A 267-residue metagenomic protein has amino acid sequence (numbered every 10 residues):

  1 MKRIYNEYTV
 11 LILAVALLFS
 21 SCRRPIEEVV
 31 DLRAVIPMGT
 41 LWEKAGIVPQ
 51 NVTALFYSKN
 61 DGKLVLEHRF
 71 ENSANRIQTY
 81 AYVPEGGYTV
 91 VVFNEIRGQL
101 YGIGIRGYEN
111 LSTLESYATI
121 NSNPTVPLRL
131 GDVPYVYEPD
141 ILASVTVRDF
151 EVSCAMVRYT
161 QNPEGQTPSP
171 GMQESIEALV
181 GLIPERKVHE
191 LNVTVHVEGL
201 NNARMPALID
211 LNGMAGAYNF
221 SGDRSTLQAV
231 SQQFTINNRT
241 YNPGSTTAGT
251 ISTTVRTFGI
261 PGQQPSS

Functional and structural regions predicted by a protein language model:
M1-V10: Bacterial N-terminal signal peptides that target proteins for export
L18-S21: C-terminal motif of bacterial Sec signal peptides marking the signal peptidase cleavage site
P25-L41, P184-E198: A short, Gly/Thr-enriched small/hydrophobic beta-strand-prone motif that recurs across taxa
W42-G46, T79: Short consensus segments that form the blades of beta-propeller domains, in both extracellular/periplasmic
V48-T53: Contiguous segments within soluble domain cores/interaction surfaces
L55-G104, A203-S267: Tryptophan-paired
L66-E185: Short, low-hydrophobicity acidic/polar segments
V133-V255: Acidic, serine/threonine- and glycine-rich low-complexity intrinsically disordered segments that serve as flexible
